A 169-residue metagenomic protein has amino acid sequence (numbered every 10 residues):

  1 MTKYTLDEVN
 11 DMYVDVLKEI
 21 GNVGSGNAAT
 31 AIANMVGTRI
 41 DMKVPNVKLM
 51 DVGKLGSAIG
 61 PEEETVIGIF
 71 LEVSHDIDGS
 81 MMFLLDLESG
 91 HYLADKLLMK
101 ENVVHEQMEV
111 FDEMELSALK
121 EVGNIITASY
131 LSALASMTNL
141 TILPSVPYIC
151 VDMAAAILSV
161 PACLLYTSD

Functional and structural regions predicted by a protein language model:
M1-M35: Short, extreme N-terminal leader segments that mark the start of a protein/domain
Y4-D15, S57, F111, A133 (+1 more regions): Polyanion-binding surfaces on beta-sheet-dominated domains and ring/shell assemblies
V36-V44, M137-V146: Flexible, glycine/charged-enriched surface loops at secondary-structure junctions
T38-D76: Translation machinery proteins
K43-G56, P144-P161: Beta-rich nucleic-acid/ligand-interaction surfaces
E72-M114: Ordered, amphipathic secondary-structure segments that act as subunit-interaction surfaces in large macromolecular
L116-L140: Surface-exposed interaction/gating patches
Y166-D169: Conserved small/polar residues in nucleotide/adenosyl-binding loops
